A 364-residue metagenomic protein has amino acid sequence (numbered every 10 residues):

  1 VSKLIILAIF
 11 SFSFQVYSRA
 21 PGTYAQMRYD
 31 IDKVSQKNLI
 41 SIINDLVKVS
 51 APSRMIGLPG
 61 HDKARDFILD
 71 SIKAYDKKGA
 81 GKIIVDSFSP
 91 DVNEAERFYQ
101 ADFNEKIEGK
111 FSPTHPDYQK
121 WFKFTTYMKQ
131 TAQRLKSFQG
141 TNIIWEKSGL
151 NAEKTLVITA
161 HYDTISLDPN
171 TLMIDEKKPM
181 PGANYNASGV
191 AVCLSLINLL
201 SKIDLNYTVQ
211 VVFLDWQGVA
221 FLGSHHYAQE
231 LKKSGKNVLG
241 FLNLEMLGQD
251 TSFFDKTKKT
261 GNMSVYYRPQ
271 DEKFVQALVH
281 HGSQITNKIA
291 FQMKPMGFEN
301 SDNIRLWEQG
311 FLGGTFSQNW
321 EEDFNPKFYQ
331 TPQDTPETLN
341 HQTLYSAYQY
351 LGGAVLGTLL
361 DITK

Functional and structural regions predicted by a protein language model:
A25-K33, V49-G60, K129-R134, D175-N186 (+4 more regions): Second-shell loop/turn segments in exported
Q26, V34, N38-D45, P59-S71 (+9 more regions): Extracytoplasmic/secreted proteins, especially bacterial periplasmic and envelope-associated proteins
K33-V49, S71, Y75, T141-N206 (+1 more regions): Catalytic-core environment of secreted peptidases
D45-K48, P52-E146: A non-catalytic alpha/beta surface segment that caps or lines the substrate-entry region of metallo-dependent hydrolase
P52-S53, S89-D91, G149-A152, Y162-S166 (+5 more regions): Solvent-exposed loop/turn segments at secondary-structure junctions within structured extracellular/periplasmic domains
Q139, S166, K177-P269, E299: Acidic/histidine-rich catalytic neighborhood of metal-dependent amide-processing enzymes
I144-E146, T155-T159, Q210-F213, V238-E245 (+4 more regions): Structural recognition of the beta-strand scaffold that forms the well-ordered cores of secreted hydrolase catalytic
S252-K364: Active-site-adjacent substrate-binding region of metalloamidase/peptidase-like peptide-processing proteins
